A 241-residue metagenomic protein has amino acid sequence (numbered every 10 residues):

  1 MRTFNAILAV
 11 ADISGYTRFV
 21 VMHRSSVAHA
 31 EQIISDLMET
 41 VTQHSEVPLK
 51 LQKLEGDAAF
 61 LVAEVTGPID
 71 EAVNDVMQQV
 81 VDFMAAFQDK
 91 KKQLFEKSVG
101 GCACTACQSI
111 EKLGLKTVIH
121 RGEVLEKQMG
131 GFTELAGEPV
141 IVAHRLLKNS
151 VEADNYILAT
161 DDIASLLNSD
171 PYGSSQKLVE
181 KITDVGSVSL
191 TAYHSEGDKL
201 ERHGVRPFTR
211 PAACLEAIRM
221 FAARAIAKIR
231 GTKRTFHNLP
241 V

Functional and structural regions predicted by a protein language model:
M1-D82: Catalytic NTP-binding/metal-coordinating core of nucleotidyl cyclase/transferase enzymes
A9-A11, L61, I119, T191-S195: Short beta-strand element of the conserved SAM-dependent methyltransferase core
Q43, A85-E96, A223, A227 (+1 more regions): Generic surface-pattern signal
Q52, A106-I110, K181-T183: Sterically constrained small-residue positions within well-ordered secondary structures of folded domains
T66-K177: Catalytic beta-strand-to-alpha-helix segment of the class III nucleotidyl cyclase homology domain
E152-V241: Intrinsically disordered, glycine/charged-rich C-terminal tails and inter-domain linkers that flank nucleotidyl cyclase
